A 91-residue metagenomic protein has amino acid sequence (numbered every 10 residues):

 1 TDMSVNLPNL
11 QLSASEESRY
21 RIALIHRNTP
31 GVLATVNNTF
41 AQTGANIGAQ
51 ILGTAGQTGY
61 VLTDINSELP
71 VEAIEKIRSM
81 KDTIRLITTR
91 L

Functional and structural regions predicted by a protein language model:
T1-L91: A conserved regulatory-domain signal marking ACT and ACT-like small-molecule sensing domains and adjacent regulatory
